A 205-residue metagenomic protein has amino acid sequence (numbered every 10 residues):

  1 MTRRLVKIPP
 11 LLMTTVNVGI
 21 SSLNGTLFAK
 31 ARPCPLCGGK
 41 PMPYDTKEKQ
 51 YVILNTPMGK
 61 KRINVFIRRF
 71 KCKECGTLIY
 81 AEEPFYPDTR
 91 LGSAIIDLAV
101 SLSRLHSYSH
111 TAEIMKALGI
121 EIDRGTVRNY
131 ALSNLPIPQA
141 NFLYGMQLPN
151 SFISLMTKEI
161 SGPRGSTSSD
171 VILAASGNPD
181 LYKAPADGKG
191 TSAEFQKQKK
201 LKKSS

Functional and structural regions predicted by a protein language model:
M1-F85: Short, conserved DNA-binding cores of transcription-related domains
M1-V16, F142-S205: Long C-terminal interaction/binding lobes of large macromolecular proteins
R68-T167: Short, positively charged, Gly/Tyr-enriched micro-motifs that form contact patches at catalytic or ligand/partner
